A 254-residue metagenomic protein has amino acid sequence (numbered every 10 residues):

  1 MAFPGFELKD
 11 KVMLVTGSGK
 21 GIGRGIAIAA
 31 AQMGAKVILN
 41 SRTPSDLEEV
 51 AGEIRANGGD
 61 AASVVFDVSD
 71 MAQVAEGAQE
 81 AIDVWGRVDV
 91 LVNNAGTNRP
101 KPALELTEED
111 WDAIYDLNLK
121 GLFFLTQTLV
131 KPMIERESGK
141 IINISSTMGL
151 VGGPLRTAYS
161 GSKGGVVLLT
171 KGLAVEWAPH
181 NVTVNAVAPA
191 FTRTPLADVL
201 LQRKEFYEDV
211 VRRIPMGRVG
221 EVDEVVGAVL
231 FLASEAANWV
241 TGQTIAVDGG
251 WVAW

Functional and structural regions predicted by a protein language model:
A2-P4, V151, L230, T241-W254: Short C-terminal tail/terminal secondary-structure segment of NAD(P)H-dependent dehydrogenase/reductase domains
V12, G17-G21: Conserved glycine-rich cofactor-binding loop
V65-G77, E108, E224: The beta1-alpha1 cofactor-binding region of Rossmann-like NAD(H)/NADP(H)-dependent oxidoreductases
P102-A103, D110-Y115, V210: Substrate-binding pocket helix/loop in short-chain dehydrogenase/reductase
T126, S162, T170: Active-site helix of classical SDR
K131, V175-P179, N238: Alpha-helical segment proximal to the catalytic Tyr-Lys
S146: Residue(s) in the substrate-gating loop at a strand-loop-helix junction that position the organic substrate next
